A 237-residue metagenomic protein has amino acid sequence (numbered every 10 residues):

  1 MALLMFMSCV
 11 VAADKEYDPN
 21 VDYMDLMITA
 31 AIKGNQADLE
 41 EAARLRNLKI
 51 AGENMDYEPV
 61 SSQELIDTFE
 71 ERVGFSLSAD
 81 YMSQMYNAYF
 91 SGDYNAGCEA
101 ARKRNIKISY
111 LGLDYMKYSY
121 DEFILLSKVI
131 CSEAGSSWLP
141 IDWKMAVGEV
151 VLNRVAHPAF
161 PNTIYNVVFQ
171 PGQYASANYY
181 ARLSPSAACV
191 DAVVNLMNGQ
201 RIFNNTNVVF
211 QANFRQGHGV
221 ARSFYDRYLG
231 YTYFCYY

Functional and structural regions predicted by a protein language model:
M1-Y118: N-terminal secretory targeting signals
A100-A101, N105-Y237: Bacterial extracytoplasmic/cell-wall-associated proteins, especially those involved in peptidoglycan
